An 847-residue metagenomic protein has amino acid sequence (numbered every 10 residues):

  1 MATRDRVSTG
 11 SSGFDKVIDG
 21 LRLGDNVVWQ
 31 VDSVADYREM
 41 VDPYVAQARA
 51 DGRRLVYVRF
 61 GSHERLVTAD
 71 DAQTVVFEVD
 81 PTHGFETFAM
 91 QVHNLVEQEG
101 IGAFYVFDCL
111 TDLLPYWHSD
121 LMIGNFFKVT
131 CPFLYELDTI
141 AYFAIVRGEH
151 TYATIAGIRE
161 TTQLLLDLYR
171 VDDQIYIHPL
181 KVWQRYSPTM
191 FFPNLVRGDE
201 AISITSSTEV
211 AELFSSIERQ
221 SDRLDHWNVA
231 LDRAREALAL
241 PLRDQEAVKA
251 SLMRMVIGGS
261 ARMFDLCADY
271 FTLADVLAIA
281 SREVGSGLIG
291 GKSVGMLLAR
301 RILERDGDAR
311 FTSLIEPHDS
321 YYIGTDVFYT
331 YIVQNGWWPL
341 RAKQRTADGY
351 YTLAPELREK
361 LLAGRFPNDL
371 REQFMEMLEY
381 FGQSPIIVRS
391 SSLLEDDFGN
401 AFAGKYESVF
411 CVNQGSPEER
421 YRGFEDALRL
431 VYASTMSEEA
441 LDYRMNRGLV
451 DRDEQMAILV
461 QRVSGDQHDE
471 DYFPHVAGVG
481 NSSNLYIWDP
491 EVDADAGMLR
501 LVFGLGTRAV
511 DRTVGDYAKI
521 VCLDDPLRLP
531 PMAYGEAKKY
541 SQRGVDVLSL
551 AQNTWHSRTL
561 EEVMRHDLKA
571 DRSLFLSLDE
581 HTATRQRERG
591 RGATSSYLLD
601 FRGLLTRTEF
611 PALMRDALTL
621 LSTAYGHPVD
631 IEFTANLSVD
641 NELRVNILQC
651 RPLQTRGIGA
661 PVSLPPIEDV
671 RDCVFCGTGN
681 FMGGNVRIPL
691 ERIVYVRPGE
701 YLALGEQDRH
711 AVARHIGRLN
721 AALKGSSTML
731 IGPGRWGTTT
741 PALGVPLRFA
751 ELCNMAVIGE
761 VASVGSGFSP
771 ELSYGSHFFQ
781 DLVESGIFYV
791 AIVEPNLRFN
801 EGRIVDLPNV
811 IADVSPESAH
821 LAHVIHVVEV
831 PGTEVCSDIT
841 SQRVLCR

Functional and structural regions predicted by a protein language model:
A2-T3, R185-D222: C-terminal regions of RecA-like/P-loop NTPase motor modules
R6-S62: Glycine-rich P-loop/Walker A and Walker A-like loops and their local beta1-loop-alpha1 context in P-loop NTPases
Y37, S62-T68, H150-A153, T738-T740: Short, charged/polar "capping" segments at the starts of alpha-helices and the immediately preceding loops
A50-P115: Conserved inter-motif catalytic segment of the P-loop NTP-binding fold
Y116-W117, M122-E149: Substrate-engagement module of ASCE P-loop NTPases
I145-G198: Phosphate-binding/switch region of NTP-binding enzymes
G148, F264-D265, Y270-R310, R365-S763 (+2 more regions): Conserved mixed alpha/beta core segments that line enzyme active sites in large multi-domain catalysts
V276-A342, D348-N368: A conserved helix-loop-beta module that forms one wall/lid of the active-site cleft in ATP-utilizing catalytic domains
